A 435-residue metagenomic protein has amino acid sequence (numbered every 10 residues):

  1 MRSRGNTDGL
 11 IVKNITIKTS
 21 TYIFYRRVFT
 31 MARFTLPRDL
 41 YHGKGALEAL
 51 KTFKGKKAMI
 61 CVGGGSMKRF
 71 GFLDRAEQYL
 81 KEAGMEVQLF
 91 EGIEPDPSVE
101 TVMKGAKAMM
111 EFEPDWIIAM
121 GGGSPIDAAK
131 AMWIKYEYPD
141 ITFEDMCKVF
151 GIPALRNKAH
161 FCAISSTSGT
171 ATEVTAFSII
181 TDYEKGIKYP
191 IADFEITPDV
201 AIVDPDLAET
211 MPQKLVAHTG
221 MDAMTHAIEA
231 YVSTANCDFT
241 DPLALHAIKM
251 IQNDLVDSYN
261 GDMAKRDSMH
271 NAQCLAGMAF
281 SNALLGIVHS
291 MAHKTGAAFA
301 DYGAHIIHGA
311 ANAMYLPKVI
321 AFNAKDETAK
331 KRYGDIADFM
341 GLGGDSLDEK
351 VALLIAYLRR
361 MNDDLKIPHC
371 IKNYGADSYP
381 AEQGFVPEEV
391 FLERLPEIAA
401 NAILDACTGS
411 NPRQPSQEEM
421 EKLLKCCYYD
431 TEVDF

Functional and structural regions predicted by a protein language model:
N14-W116, I371: ATP/NTP phosphate-donor binding region
E100-D206: Glycine/threonine-rich beta-strand-loop-alpha-helix active-site module that forms ligand/phosphate-binding
G169, C274-N312, D405-G409: Glycine-rich phosphate/pyrophosphate-binding beta-alpha loops
F177-A283: Carboxylate- and glycine-rich phosphate/diphosphate-binding segment that chelates Mg2+/Mn2+
T234-L243, D257-S268, A283-V288, I306-G309 (+5 more regions): Flexible, glycine/charged-enriched surface loops at secondary-structure junctions
D301, H305, G309-V390, V433: Gly/Pro-rich interdomain helix-loop hinge
E389-F435: Short, amphipathic C-terminal "tail helix"
